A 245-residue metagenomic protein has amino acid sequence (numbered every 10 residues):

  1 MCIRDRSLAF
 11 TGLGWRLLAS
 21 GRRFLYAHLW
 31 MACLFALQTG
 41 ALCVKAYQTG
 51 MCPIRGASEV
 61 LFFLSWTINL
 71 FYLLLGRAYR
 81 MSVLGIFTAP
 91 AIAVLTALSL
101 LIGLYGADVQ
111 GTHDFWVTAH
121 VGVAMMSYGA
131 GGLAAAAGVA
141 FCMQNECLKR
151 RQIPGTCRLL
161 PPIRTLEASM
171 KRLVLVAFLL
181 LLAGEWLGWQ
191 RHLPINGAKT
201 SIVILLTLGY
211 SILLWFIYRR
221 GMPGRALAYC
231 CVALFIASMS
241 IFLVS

Functional and structural regions predicted by a protein language model:
M1-D5: Conserved small/polar residues in nucleotide/adenosyl-binding loops
L25-M31, G56-E59, S82-A93, R225-V232: Cytoplasmic-side transmembrane-helix entry/capping segments in multi-pass membrane proteins
Q38-T88, W186-I204: Membrane-interface helix-loop-helix modules in multi-pass inner-membrane proteins
G56, T67, T112-G129, P161-S169: Short aromatic-rich membrane-water interface segments that cap or initiate transmembrane helices in multi-pass membrane
A78-H120: Hydrophobic alpha-helical segments and helix pairs
C147-Q190: A mid-sequence, solvent-exposed acidic-amphipathic segment
F216-I236: Interfacial loop-to-transmembrane junctions
S240-S245: Juxtamembrane boundary at the C-terminal end of a transmembrane helix
